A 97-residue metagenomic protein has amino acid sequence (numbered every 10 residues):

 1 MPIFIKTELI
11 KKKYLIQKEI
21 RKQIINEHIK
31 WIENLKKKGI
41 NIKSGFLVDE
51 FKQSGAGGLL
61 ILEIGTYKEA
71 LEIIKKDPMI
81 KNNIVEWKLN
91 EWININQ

Functional and structural regions predicted by a protein language model:
M1-Q97: Conserved, structured core segments of small domains
